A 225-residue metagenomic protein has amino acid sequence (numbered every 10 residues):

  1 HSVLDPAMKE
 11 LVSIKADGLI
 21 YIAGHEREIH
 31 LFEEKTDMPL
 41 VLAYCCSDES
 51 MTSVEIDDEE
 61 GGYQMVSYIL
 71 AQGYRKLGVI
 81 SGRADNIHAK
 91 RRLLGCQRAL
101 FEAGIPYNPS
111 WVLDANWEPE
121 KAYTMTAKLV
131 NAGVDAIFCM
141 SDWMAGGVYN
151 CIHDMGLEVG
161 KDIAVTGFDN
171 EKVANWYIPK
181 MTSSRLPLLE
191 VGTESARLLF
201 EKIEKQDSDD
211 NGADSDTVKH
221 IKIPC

Functional and structural regions predicted by a protein language model:
H1-P6, V54-Q64, I80-M125, A136-G146 (+3 more regions): Hinge/beta->alpha junction and helix N-cap segments in small-molecule ligand-binding domains
H1-S67, A71, L129-A132: Alpha-helical recognition/docking segments in bacterial nutrient-uptake and carbohydrate-utilization systems
L11, H30-M38, Q97-R98, V148-L157: Glycosyltransferases and closely related glycan-assembly transferases that use nucleotide-activated donors
K15-D17, G73, P106-N108, G133 (+1 more regions): Short loop/turn motifs at secondary-structure junctions
K76, Y107-W111, V159-A164: Short acidic capping loops at alpha-helix termini that bridge into adjacent secondary structure
M125-C225: Flexible loop/turn connectors
